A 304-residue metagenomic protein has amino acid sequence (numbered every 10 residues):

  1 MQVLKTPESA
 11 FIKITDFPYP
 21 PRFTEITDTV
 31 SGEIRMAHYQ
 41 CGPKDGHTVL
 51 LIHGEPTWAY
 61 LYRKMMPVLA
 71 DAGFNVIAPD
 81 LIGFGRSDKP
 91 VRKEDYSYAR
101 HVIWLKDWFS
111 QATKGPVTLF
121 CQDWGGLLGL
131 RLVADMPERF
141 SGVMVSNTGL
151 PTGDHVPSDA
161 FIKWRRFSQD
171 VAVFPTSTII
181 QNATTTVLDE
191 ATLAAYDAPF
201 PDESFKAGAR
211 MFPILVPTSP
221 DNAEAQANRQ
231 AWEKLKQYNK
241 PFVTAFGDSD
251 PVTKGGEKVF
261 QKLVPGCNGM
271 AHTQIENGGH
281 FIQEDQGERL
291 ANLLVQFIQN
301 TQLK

Functional and structural regions predicted by a protein language model:
M1-I26, M36-C41, T48, L61 (+7 more regions): Flexible "cap/lid" subdomain of the alpha/beta-hydrolase fold that forms the substrate-access gate
T29-E33: Short, solvent-exposed loop/turn segments that connect beta-strands within catalytic domains and beta-strand-rich
G46-H53: Short beta-strand element of the alpha/beta-hydrolase
G54-T57, D123: Active-site glycine-rich loops that stabilize anionic/oxyanionic intermediates across multiple enzyme folds
K64-V68: Typically the conserved alpha-helix immediately C-terminal to a functionally engaged Cys/Sec in thioredoxin-like
G278-G287, A291: Catalytic histidine-centered segment of alpha/beta-hydrolase-like enzymes
